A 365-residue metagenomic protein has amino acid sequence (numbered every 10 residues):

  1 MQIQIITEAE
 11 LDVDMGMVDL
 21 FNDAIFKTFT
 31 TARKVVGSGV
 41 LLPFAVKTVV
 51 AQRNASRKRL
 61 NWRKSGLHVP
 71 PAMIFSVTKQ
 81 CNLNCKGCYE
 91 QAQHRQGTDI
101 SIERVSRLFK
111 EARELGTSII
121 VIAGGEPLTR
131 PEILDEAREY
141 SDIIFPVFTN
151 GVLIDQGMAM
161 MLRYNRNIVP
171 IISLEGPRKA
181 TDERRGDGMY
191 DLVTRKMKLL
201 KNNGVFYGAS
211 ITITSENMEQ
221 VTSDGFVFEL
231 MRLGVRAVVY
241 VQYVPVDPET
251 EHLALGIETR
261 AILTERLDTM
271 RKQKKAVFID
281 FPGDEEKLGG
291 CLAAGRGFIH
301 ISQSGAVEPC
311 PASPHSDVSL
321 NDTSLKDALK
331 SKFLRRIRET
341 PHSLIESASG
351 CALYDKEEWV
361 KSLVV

Functional and structural regions predicted by a protein language model:
M1-D23, S173, D182-A294, Q303-E308 (+1 more regions): Radical SAM enzyme [4Fe-4S]-AdoMet core and its adjacent flexible, acidic and glycine-rich loops/tails across
Q2-M15, A24, V307, P311-V365: Flexible mid-to-C-terminal extensions adjoining Fe-S/redox cofactors in radical SAM and related proteins
I5-I6, E10-D14, V18-M160, N165: Conserved alpha-helical substructure of the radical SAM core
V50-P70, E285, S319-R335: Short, charged low-complexity linear segments at domain edges
P71-F75, K275-I279, L334-P341: Short, intrinsically disordered, charge-biased short linear motifs at domain edges
C81, C85-C88, C291, G305 (+2 more regions): Short cysteine clusters
I102-I122, L128-V241: Radical SAM/AdoMet-radical enzyme domain recognition
